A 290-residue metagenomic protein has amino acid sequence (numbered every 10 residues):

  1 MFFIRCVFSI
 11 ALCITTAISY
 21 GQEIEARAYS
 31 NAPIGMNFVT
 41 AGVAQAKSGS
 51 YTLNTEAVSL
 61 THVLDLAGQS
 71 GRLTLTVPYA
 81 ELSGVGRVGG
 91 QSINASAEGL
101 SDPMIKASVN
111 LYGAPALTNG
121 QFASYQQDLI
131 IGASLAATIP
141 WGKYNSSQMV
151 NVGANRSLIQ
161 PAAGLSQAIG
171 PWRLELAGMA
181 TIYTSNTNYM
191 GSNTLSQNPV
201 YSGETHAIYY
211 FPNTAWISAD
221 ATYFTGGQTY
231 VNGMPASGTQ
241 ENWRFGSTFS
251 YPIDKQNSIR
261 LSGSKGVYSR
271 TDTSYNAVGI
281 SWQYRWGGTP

Functional and structural regions predicted by a protein language model:
R5-T15: Bacterial N-terminal signal peptides
I18-G42, S48, G113-L129, G287-P290: Outer-membrane beta-barrel biogenesis signature
I24, N193-P290: Outer membrane beta-barrel transmembrane domains
P33-V39, Q69-L73, S101-P103, Y125-I131 (+6 more regions): Outer-envelope beta-barrel architecture signal
I34, A46, D65-Q69, A80 (+6 more regions): Outer-membrane beta-barrel channels and translocator barrels
V39-Q45, L73-E81, I131-I139, L176-I182 (+4 more regions): Transmembrane beta-barrel strands of outer-membrane/channel proteins
A41-V43, V58-L64, I105-L111, L135 (+4 more regions): Residues on the lipid-exposed face of transmembrane beta-strands in outer-membrane beta-barrel proteins
E81-S196, G238: Outer-membrane pore/translocation modules
